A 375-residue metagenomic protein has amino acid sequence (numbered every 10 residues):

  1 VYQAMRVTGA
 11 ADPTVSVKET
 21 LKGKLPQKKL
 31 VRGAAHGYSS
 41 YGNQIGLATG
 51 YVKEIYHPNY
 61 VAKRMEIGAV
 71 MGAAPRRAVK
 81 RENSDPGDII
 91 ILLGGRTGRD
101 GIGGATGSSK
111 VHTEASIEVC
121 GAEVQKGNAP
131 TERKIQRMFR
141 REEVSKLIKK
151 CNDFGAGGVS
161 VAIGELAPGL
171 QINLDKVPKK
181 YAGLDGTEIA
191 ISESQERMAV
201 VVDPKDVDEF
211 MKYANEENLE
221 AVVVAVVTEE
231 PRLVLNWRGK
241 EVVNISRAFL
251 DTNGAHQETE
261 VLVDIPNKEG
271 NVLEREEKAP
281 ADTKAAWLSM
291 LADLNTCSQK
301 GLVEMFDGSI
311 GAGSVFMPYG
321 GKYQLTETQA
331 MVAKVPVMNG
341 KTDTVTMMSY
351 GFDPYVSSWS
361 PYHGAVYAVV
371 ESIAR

Functional and structural regions predicted by a protein language model:
V1-R375: Glycine/proline-enriched, intrinsically flexible loops and inter-domain linkers
